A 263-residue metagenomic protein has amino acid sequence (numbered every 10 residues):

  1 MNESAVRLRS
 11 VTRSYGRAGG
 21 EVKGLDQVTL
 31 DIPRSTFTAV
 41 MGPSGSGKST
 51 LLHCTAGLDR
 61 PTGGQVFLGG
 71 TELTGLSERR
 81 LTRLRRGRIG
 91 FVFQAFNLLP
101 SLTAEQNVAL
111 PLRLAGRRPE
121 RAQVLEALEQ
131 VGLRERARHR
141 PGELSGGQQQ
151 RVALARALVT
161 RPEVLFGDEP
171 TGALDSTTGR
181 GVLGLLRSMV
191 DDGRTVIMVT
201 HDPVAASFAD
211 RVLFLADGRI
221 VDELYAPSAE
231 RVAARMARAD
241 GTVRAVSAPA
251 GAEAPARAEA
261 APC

Functional and structural regions predicted by a protein language model:
G19-V22, L73-G90, L114, D191 (+1 more regions): ABC ATPase NBD coupling module
G64-E72: Conserved ABC transporter NBD signature motif
L102-L110: Short coil-to-helix segment of the ABC ATPase nucleotide-binding domain corresponding to the Q-loop/switch region
R140-Q150: Conserved ABC ATPase signature
R161: Conserved catalytic motifs of ABC-family nucleotide-binding domains
L165-D168: Catalytic Walker B motif of ABC-type/P-loop ATPase nucleotide-binding domains
S176-T178: Helix N-cap at the start of a conserved alpha-helix in ABC-type nucleotide-binding domains
